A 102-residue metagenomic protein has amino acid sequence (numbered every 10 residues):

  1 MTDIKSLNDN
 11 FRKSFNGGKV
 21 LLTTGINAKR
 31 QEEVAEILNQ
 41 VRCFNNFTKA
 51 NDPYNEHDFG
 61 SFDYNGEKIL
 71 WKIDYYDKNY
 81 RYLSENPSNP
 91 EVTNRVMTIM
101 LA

Functional and structural regions predicted by a protein language model:
T2-F62: Compact soluble domain cores
D58-A102: Short, compact, well-ordered microdomains
